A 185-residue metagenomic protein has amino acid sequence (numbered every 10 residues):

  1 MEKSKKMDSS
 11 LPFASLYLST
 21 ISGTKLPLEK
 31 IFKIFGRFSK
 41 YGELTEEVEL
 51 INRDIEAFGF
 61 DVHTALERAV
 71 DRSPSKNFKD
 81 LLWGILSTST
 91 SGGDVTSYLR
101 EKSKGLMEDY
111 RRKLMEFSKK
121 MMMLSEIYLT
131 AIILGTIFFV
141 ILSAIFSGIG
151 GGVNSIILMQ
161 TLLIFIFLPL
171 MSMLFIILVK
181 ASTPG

Functional and structural regions predicted by a protein language model:
M1, K5-D8, E56, L86-S89 (+4 more regions): Short amphipathic alpha-helical segments with heptad-repeat character
M1-V70, D80: Juxtamembrane/interface alpha-helical elements of multi-pass membrane proteins
T45, E49, T90-G93, I127-T130: Alpha-helical transmembrane segments of integral membrane proteins, especially early/N-terminal helices
P74-S75, G84-S91: Helical hairpin unit composed of two closely spaced alpha helices linked by a short loop
V95-Y110: Membrane-proximal, non-transmembrane alpha-helical segments
R112-V179: Bilayer-spanning, highly hydrophobic alpha-helical transmembrane segments
K180-G185: A juxtamembrane structural motif centered on a specific transmembrane helix
